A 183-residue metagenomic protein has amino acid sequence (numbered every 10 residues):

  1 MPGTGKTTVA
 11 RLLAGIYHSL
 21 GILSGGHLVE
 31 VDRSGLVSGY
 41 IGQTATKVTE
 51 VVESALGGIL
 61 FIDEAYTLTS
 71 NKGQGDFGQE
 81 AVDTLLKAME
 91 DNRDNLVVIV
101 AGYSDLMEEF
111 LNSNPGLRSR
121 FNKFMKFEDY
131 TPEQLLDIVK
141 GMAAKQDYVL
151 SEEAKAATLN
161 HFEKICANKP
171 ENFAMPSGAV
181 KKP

Functional and structural regions predicted by a protein language model:
M1-G26, E50-S54, F121: Walker A/P-loop
S24-A55, Q79: Short glycine-rich substrate-engagement loop in P-loop NTPases that contacts/grips substrate
S24-H27, G57, A81, N92-L96 (+2 more regions): Short glycine-/polar-rich loops that comprise or flank the Walker A/P-loop and associated switch/sensor motifs
L36, T67-S70, D91, L106: Residues immediately C-terminal
T44, K72-D94, V98-S104, S113-S119: Substrate-gripping "pore-loop 1 plus following alpha2 helix"
D63-A65: Walker B catalytic acidic pair
L111-D129: A short helix-turn-beta junction within AAA+ P-loop NTPase domains corresponding to the substrate/partner-engaging
M125, D129-T131, L136-P183: Conserved AAA+ ATPase small/helical "lid" subdomain
